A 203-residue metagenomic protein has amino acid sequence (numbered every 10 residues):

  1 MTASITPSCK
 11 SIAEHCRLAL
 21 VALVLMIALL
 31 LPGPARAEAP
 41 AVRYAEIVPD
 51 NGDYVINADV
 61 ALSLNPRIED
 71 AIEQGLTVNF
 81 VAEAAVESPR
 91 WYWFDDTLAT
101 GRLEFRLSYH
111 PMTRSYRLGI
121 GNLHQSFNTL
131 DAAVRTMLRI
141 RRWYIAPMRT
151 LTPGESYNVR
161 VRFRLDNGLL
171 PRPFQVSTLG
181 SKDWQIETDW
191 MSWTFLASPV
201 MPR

Functional and structural regions predicted by a protein language model:
M1-H15: N-terminal secretory signal peptides that target proteins for export/translocation
C16-P32: Bacterial N-terminal signal peptides
G33-A37: Sec/Tat signal peptide C-region and signal peptidase I cleavage site
P40-E46, P66, R102-E104, R142-P147: Short structured motifs
E46-I56, I68-L76, Y92-D96, T150-T152: Short, solvent-exposed beta-strand/turn "edge" segments of beta-rich domains on protein surfaces
P49-Y54, Y109-R114, R149-V159: A short, structured loop/turn motif at beta-sheet edges
A71-I140: Structured domain cores in non-transmembrane regions
R149-R203: Glycine-rich, aromatic-bearing surface loops/beta-hairpins
